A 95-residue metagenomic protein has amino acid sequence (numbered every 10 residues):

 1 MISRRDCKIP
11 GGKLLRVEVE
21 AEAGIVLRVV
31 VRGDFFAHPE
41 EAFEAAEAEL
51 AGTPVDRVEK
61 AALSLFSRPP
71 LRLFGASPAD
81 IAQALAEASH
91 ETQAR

Functional and structural regions predicted by a protein language model:
M1-I25: Structured beta-strand/loop patches that form or line metal/cofactor-binding pockets in enzymes
R16, E20-R95: Active-site- and interface-proximal helix/loop "cap" or "latch" segments in soluble metabolic and energy-transducing
